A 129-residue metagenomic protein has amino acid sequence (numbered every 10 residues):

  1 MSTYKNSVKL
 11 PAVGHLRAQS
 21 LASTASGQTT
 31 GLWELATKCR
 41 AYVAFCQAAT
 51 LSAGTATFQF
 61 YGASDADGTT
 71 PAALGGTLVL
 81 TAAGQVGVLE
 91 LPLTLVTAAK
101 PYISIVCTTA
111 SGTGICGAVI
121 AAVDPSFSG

Functional and structural regions predicted by a protein language model:
M1-G129: Surface-exposed, low-hydrophobicity beta-strand/loop segments enriched in small/polar/acidic residues
